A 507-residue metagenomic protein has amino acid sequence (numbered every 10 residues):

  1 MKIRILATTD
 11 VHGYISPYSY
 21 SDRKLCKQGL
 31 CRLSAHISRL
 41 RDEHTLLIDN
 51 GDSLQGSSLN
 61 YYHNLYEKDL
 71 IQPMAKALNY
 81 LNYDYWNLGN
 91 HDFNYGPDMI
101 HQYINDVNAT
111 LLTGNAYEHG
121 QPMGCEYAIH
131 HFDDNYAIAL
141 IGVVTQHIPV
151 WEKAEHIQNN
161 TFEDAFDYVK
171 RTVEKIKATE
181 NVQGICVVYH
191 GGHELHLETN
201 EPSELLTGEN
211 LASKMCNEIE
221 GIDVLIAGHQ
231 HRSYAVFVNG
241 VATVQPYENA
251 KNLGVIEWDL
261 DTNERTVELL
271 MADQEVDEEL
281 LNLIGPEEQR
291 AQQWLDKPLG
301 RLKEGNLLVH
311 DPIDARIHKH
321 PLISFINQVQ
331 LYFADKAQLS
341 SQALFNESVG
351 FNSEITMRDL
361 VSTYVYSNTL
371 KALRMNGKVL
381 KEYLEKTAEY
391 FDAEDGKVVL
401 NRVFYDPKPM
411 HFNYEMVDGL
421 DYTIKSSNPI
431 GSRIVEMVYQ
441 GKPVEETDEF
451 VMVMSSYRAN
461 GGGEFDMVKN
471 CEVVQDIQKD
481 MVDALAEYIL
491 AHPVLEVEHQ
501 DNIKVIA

Functional and structural regions predicted by a protein language model:
M1-E275, E279, I317-I323, Q328-V329 (+1 more regions): Acidic, metal/ion-coordinating pockets
K2, Y14, Q28, R32 (+4 more regions): Feature captures C-terminal
I5-V11, T145-Q146, Q293-L307, M357-R358 (+1 more regions): Short, compositionally biased low-complexity segments
P17-D22, A154-H156, L307-R316, V365-T369 (+1 more regions): Glycine- and acidic
L30, I71, P97, D277 (+6 more regions): Alpha-helix initiation and N-capping motif
L40, H147, K175-T179, V188 (+7 more regions): Change "in soluble alpha/beta enzymes" to "in soluble alpha/beta proteins
D49, L140-G142, V188, I226-A227 (+4 more regions): Short beta-strand segments
L260-E354, T363, N460, L490-A507: A short C-terminal boundary segment appended to hydrolase-like catalytic domains
